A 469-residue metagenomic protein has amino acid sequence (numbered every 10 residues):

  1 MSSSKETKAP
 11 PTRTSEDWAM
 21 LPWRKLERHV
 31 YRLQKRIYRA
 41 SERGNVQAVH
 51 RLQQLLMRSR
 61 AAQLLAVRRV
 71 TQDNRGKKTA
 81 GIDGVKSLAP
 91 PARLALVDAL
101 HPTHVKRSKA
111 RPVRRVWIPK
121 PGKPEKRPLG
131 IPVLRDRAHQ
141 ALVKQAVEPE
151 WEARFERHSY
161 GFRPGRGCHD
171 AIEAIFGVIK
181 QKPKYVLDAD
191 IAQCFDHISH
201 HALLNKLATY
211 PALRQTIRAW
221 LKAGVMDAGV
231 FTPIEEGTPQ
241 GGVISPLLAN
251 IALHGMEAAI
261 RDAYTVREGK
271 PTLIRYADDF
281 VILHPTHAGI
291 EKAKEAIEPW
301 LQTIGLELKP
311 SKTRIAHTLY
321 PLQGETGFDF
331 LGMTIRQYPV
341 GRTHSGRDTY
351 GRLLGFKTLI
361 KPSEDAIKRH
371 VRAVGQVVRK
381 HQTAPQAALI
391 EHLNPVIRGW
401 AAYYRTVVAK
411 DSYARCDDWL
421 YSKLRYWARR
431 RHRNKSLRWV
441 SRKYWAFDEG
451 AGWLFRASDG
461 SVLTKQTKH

Functional and structural regions predicted by a protein language model:
M1-H469: Non-catalytic terminal/accessory segments
